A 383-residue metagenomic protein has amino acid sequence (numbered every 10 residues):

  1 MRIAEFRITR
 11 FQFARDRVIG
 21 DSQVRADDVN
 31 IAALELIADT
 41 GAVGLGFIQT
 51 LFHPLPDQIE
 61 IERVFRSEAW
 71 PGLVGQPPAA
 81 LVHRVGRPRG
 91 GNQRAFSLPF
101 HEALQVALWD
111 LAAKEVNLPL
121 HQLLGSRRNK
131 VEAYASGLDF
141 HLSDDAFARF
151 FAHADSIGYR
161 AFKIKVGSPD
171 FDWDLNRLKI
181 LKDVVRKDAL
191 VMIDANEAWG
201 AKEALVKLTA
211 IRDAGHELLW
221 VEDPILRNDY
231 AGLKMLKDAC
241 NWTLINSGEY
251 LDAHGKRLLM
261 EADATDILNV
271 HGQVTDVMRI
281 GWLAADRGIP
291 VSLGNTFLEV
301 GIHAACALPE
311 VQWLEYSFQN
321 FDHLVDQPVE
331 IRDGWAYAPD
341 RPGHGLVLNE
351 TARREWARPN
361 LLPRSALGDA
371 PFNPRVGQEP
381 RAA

Functional and structural regions predicted by a protein language model:
M1-H53, D322, R375-A382: Structured beta-strand/loop patches that form or line metal/cofactor-binding pockets in enzymes
I3, L34, G41, L104 (+8 more regions): Conserved, mostly hydrophobic/aromatic
E5, I37-E115, G377-A382: Metal- or metallocofactor-binding catalytic centers and their adjacent structured scaffolds across diverse enzyme
F6, F11-F13, I31, T296-A383: Flexible C-terminal active-site loop/helix
V116-D139, N241: N-terminal small/glycine-rich loop or linker at the start of catalytic domains across soluble metabolic enzymes
K130-A146, V166-G167, A195-A201, N246: Active-site mouth loops of central-metabolism enzymes
H153-K165: Catalytic domains of carbohydrate-active enzymes, especially glycoside hydrolases
P169-L293, A304: Catalytic core of soluble alpha/beta enzymes
